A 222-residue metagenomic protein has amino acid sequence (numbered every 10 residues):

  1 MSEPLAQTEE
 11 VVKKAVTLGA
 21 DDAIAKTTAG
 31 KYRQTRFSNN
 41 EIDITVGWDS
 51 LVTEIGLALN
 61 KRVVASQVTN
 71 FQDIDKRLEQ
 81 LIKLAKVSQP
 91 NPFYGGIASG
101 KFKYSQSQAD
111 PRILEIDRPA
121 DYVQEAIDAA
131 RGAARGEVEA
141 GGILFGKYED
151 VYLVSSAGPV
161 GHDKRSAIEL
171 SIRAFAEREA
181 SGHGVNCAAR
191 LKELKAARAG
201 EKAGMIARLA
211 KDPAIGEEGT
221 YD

Functional and structural regions predicted by a protein language model:
M1-L18: Generic start-of-chain signal for non-secretory N-termini
P4-A6, D22-T27, K31-Q34, K76-H162 (+1 more regions): Acidic low-complexity segments
I24-K26, E54-G56, A65, S171-R173 (+1 more regions): Structured core elements
A25-D49: Translation machinery proteins
I42-S88: N-terminal cap/recognition module
V46-L59, G161-A189: Short beta-strand elements
S66, F71, R178-A199: Glycine-rich phosphate/pyrophosphate-binding loop regions near the starts of catalytic domains
Q80-K83, L170, A189-E193: Extended active-site and interfacial segments that coordinate phosphate-rich ligands in large catalytic machineries
